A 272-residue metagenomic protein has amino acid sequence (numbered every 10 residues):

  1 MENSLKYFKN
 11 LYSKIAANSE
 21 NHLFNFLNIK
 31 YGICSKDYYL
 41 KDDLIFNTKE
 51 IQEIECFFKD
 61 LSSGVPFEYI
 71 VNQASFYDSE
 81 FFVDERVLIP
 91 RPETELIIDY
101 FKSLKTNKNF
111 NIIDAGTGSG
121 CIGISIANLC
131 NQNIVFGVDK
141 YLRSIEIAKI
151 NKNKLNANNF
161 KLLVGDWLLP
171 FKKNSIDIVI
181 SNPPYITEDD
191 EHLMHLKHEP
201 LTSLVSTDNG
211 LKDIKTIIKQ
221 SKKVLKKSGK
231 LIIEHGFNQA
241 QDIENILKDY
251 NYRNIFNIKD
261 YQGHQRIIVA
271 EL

Functional and structural regions predicted by a protein language model:
M1-S35, Y39: Non-catalytic accessory regions of SAM-dependent methyltransferases
A16, K105-K108, C130, N156 (+3 more regions): A structural signal for short coil/turn segments at secondary-structure junctions
I29-S103: Conserved AdoMet
E80, I134, N159-K161, R253-F256: Conserved beta-strand segments of alpha/beta enzyme cores
L96-H192, T216: Conserved SAM/SAH cofactor-binding pocket of Class I
Y185-D213: Mobile active-site "lid"/loop adjacent to the S-adenosyl-L-methionine
N209-E271: Conserved Class I SAM-dependent methyltransferase catalytic core
